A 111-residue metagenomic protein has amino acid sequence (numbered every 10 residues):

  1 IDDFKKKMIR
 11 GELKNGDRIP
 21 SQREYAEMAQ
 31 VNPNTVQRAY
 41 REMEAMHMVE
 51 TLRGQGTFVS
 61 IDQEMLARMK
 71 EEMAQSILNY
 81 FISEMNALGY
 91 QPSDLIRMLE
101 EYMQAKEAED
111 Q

Functional and structural regions predicted by a protein language model:
I1-R18, E24, E72, S76 (+1 more regions): Extreme N-terminal segment that seeds HTH/winged-HTH DNA-binding domains in transcriptional regulators
E12-L13, D17, A45-G54, F58-I61: Beta-hairpin "wing" of winged helix-turn-helix
R18-A29, M43: A short alpha-helical element within helix-turn-helix/winged-helix DNA-binding domains across DNA-binding proteins
S21, Q55-E72: Short, cationic-aromatic polyanion-contact patches
M28, A45-M48, L88, A105: Residue cluster at the C-terminal edge of the helix-turn-helix DNA-binding motif
